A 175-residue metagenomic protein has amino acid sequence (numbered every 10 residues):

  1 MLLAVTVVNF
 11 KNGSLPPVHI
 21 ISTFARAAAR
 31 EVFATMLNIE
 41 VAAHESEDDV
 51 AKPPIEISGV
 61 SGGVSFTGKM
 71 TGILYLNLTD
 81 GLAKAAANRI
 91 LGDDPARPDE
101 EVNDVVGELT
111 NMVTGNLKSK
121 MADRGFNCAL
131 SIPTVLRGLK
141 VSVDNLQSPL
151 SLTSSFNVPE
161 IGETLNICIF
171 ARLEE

Functional and structural regions predicted by a protein language model:
L2-E175: N-terminal auxiliary interaction/assembly segments of multi-subunit proteins
